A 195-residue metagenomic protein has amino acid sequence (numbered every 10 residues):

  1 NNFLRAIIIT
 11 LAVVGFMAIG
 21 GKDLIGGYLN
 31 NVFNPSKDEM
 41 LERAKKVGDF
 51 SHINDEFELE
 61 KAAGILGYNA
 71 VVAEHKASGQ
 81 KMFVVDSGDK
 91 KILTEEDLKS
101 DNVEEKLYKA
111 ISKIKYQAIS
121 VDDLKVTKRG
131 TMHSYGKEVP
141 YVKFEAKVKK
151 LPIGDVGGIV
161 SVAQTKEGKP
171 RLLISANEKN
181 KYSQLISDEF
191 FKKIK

Functional and structural regions predicted by a protein language model:
N1-Q80, L124, I174-K195: N-terminal targeting sequences that direct proteins away from the cytosol to non-cytosolic compartments
I25-N31, I65-R171: Conserved polar/disulfide-associated segments of primarily extracytoplasmic proteins
